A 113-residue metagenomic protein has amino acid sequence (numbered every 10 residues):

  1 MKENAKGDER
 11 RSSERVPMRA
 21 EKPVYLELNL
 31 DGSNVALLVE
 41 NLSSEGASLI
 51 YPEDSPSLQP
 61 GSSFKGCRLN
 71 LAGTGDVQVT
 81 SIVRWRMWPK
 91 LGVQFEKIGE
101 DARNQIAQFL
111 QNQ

Functional and structural regions predicted by a protein language model:
M1-S44, I50-P52, Q108-Q113: N-terminal helix initiation/capping motif
E21-L28, G61-D76: Short conserved beta-strand and strand-loop elements enriched in small hydrophobics with frequent Asp/Gly
D31-S33, G73-V77, P89: Short acidic/polar mixed-charge low-complexity motifs
A36-L37, V79-V83: Short beta-strand-centered aromatic/proline hotspots
N41, V83-M87, K97: A residue-level detector for short acidic-glycine micro-motifs
A47-Y51, P89-K97: Short, solvent-exposed secondary-structure boundary/capping segments
P52-S63: Short, conserved turn/kink motifs that form compact alpha/beta structural patches or helix kinks used as
E100-L110: A short macromolecule-binding patch
